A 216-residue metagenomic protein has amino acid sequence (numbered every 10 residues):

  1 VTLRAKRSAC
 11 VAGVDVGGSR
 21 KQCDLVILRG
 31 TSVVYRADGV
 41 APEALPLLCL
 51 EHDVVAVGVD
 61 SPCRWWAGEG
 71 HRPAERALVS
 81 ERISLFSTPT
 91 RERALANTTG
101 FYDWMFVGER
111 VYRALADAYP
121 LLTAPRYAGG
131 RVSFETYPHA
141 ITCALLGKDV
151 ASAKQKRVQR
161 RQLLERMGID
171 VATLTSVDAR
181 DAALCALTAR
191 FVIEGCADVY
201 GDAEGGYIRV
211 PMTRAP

Functional and structural regions predicted by a protein language model:
T2-A12, V16-P216: RNase H-like (RuvC/DEDD) metal-dependent nuclease/polynucleotide-processing core
